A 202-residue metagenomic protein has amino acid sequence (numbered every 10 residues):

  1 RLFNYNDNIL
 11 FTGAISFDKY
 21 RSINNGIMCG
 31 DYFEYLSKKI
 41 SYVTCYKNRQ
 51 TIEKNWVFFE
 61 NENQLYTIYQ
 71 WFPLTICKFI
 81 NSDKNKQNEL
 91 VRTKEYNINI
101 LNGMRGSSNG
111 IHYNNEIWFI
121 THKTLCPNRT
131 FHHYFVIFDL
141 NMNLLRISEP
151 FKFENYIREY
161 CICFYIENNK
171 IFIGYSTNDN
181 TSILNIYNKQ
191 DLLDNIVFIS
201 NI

Functional and structural regions predicted by a protein language model:
R1-I202: Beta-propeller domains
